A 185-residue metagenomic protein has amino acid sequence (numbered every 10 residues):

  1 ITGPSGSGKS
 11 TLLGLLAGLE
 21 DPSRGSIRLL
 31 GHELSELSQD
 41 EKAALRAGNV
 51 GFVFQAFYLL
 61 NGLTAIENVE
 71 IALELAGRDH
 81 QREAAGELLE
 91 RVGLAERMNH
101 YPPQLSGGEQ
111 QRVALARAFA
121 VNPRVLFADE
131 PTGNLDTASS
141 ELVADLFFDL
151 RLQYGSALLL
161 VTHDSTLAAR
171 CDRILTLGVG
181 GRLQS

Functional and structural regions predicted by a protein language model:
I1-R170, I174-V179: ABC family nucleotide-binding domain
V179-S185: Conserved switch/coupling elements of ABC/ABC-like ATPase nucleotide-binding domains
